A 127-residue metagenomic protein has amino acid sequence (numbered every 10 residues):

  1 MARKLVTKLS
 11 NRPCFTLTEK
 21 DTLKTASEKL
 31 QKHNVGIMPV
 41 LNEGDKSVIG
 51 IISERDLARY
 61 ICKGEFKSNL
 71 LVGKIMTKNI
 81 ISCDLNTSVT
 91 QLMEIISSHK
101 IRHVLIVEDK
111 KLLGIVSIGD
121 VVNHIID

Functional and structural regions predicted by a protein language model:
M1-P13, S53-S82, N86-S98, I115-D127: Tandem CBS (Bateman) regulatory domains
F15, I49-G50: Short beta-strand segments
T16-V35, L41, C83-K100, I106-E108 (+1 more regions): The conserved cystathionine-beta-synthase
K29, H33, L112-V121: A generic structural signal for ordered secondary structure
E43-S47: Short, solvent-exposed loop/turn segments that connect beta-strands within catalytic domains and beta-strand-rich
V48-I49, V107, L112-L113: Short hydrophobic beta-strand segments in globular cytosolic domains
